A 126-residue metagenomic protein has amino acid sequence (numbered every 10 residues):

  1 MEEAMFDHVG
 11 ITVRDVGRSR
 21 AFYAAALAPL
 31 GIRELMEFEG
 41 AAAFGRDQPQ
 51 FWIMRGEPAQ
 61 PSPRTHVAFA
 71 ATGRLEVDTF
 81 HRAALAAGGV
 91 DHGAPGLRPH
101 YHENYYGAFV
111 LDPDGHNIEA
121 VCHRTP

Functional and structural regions predicted by a protein language model:
M1-R20, V67, R124-P126: N-terminal beta-strand motif that seeds the catalytic metal site of vicinal oxygen chelate
A4-M5, Q60-P63, H102: Short glycine-enriched loop/turn motifs at secondary-structure junctions
I11-Q50: Core segments of cupin and vicinal oxygen chelate
D15-G17, A68-P113: Vicinal oxygen chelate
E34, H92-A94, P113, C122-T125: Ligand-binding pocket scaffold of soluble enzyme catalytic domains
F44-A86: Long, continuous compositionally biased terminal/linker segments
M54, H102-E103, F109, A120-P126: Short beta->alpha transition motifs characteristic of CBS
N117: Glycine-rich acetyl-CoA-binding "A-motif" of GNAT/NAT acetyltransferases
